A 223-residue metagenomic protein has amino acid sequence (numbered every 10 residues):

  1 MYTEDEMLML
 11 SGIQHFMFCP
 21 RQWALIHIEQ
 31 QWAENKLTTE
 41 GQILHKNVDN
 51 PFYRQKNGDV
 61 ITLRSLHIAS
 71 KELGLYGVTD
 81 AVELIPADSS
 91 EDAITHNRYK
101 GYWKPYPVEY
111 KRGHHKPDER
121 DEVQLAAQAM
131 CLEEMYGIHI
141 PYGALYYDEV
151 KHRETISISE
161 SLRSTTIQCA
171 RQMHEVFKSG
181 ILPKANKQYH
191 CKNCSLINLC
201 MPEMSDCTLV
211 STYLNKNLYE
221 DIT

Functional and structural regions predicted by a protein language model:
M1-P107, C207, K216-T223: Metal-dependent nuclease catalytic cores that hydrolyze phosphodiester bonds in DNA/RNA, characterized by
L8-Q14, R120, L182-Y189: Structural motif
G12, H152, K178, L209-V210: Glycine-rich, flexible loop/turn motifs
C19, I181-T223: Cysteine-cluster motifs in flexible loop/terminal segments that predominantly coordinate metals
E34-K36, V176, T212: A short hydrophobic/aromatic micro-motif that marks alpha-helical segments and, especially, helix-coil
K46-N47, K56-N57, G137-Y142, H174-K178 (+2 more regions): Short C-terminal domain-edge/linker segments immediately following a structured domain
G77, E83-G180, K192, L196-N198: Nucleic-acid nuclease catalytic cores
